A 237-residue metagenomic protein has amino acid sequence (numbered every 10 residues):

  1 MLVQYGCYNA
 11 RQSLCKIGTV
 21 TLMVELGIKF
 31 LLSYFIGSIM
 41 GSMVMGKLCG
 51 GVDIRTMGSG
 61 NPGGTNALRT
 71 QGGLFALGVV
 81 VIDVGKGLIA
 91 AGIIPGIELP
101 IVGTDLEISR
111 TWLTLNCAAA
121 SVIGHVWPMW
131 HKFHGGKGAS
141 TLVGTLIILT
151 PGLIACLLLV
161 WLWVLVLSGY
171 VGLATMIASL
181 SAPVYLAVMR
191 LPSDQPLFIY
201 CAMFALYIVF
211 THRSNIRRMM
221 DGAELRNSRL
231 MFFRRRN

Functional and structural regions predicted by a protein language model:
I17-K29, G92-N116, I147-I154, A187-I199: Helix-coil boundary and interhelical linker segments in multi-pass alpha-helical membrane proteins
K29, S33, S38, S42 (+11 more regions): Alpha-helical transmembrane segments in multi-pass membrane proteins
S42-M45, I123-H134, W161-S168, R213-N215: C-terminal ends of transmembrane helices
V44-L74, G135, R217-N237: Cytosolic, membrane-interface loops and tails of multi-pass inner-membrane proteins
V52-G64, W130-V143, Y170-A178: Short, non-helical or kinked segments that cap or interrupt transmembrane helices
L68-G72, I94-E98, A120, G138-S168 (+1 more regions): Interfacial segments of multi-pass membrane proteins
A155, V171-A178, S193-F204: Loop-to-transmembrane alpha-helix initiation sites
